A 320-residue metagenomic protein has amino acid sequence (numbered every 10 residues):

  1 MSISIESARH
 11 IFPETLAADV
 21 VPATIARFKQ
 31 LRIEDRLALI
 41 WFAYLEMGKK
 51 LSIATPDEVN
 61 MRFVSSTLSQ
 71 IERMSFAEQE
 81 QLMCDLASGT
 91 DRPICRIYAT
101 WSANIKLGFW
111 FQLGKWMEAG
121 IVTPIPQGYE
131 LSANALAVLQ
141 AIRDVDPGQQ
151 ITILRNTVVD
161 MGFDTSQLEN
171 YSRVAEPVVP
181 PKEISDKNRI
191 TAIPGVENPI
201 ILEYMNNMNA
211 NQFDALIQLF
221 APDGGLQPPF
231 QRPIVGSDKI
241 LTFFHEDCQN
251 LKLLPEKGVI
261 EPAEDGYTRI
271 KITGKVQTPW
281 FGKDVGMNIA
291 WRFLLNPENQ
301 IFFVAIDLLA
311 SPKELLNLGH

Functional and structural regions predicted by a protein language model:
M1-K187: Short amphipathic alpha-helical interaction elements located at domain edges and within/adjacent to intrinsically
D146, A221, N296: Short conserved AdoMet
P177-A210, Q218: Short, low-complexity N-terminal intrinsically disordered segments enriched in polar/charged residues
V179-N188, L241, H245-H320: A beta-strand edge to alpha-helix "cap/lid" segment located at domain peripheries
D186-I190, G225-V235: A short gly/proline-enriched turn/hairpin at secondary-structure junctions
A210-D223, Q227: Short, well-ordered alpha-helical segments enriched in acidic and aromatic residues
